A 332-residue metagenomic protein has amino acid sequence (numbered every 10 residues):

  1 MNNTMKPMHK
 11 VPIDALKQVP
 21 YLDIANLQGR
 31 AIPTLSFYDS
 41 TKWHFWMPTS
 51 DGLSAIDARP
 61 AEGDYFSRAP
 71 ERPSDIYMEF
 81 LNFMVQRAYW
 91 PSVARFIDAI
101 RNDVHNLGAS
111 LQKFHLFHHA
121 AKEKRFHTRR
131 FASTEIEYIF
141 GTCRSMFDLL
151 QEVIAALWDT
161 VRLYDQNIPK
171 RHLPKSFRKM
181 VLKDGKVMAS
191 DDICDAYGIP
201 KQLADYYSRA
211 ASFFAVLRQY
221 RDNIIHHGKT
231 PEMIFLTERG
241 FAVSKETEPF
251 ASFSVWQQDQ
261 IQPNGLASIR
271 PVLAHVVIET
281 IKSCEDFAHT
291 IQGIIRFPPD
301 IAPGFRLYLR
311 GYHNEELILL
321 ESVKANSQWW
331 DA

Functional and structural regions predicted by a protein language model:
N2-N102, F126-E137, Q151-A332: Acidic, Ser/Thr/Gly/Pro-rich intrinsically disordered interaction regions
R101-R130, D148, E152: A short mid-domain helix/strand-loop element embedded in enzyme catalytic domains that forms or borders the active-site
C143-S145: Loop-centered beta-sheet repeat module
